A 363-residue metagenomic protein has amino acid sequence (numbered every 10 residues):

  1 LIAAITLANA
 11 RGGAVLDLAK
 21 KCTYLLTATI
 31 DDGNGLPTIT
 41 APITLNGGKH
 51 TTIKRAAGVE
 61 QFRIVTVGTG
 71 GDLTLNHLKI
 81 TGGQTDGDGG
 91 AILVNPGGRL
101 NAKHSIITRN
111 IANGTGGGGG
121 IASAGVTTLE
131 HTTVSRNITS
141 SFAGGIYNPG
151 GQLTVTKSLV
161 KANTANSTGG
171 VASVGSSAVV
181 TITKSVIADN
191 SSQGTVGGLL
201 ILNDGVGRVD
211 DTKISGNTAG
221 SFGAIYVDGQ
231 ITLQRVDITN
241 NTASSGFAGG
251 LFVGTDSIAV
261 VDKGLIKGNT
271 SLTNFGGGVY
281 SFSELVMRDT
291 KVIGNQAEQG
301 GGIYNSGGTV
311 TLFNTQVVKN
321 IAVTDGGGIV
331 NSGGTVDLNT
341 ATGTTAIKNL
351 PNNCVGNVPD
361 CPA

Functional and structural regions predicted by a protein language model:
L1-D88, T345-K348, N352-A363: N-terminal, post-signal-peptide segments of secreted/periplasmic proteins
I5-L7, V330-N331, L338: Primarily hydrophobic membrane-targeting regions of prokaryotic envelope proteins
L7-R11, G254, F282: Alpha-helix C-cap/termination motif
V15-A19, G250, I258-V261: Conserved long hydrophobic alpha-helices within structured protein cores
Y24, P37, I43-T44, T51 (+25 more regions): Solenoid scaffold repeats with emphasis on beta-solenoid/beta-helix
K49-R63, L78-V94, I106-A122, T133-Y147 (+9 more regions): Glycine-centered low-complexity coil/loop motifs and glycine-rich tracts, especially the flexible linkers
